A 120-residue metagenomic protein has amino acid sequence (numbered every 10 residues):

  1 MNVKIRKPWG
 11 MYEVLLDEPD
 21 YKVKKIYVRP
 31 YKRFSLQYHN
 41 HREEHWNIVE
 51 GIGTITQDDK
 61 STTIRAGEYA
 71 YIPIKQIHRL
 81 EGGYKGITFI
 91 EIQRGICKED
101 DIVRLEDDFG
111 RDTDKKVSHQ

Functional and structural regions predicted by a protein language model:
N2-K7, R79-Q120: Double-stranded beta-helix
N2-Y38, R42-E43: A short glycine-rich, His/Asp/Glu-containing loop-to-beta-strand
K24, F34, K60-T62, D101-V103: Short beta-strand segments
P30-K32, H41-R42, K60, Q76 (+1 more regions): A generic "binding-loop/recognition-motif" signal
S35-L36, I55-Q57, E91: Short hydrophobic/aromatic-rich beta-strand segments that constitute the beta-sheet cores of beta-sandwich/beta-barrel
H41-T54, D58-D59: Glycine- and acidic-residue-biased ligand/ion/polar-headgroup-sensing regions
D58-I77: Short acidic-glycine-tyrosine-enriched beta hairpin
